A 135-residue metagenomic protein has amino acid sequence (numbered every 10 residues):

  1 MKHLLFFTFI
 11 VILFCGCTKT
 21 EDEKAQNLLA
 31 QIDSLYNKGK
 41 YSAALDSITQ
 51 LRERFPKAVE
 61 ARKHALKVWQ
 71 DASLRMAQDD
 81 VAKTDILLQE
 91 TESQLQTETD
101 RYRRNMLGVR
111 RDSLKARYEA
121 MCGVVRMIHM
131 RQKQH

Functional and structural regions predicted by a protein language model:
M1-L4: Positively charged n-region of N-terminal signal peptides that target proteins for export
L13-G16: C-terminal motif of bacterial Sec signal peptides marking the signal peptidase cleavage site
E21-L28: Generic helix N-cap/helix-start motif at coil->alpha-helix transitions
Q26, S34-R75: Post-signal-peptide N-terminal segment of Sec-exported extracytoplasmic proteins
R52-K63, Q94-G108, A116: Short solvent-exposed coil/turn linkers within tandem alpha-helical repeat scaffolds
A58-V59, D79, H135: Alpha-solenoid repeat scaffolds
V68-D79, L114, M121, I128: TPR/TPR-like alpha-solenoid repeats
W69-L95: Alpha-helical linker/edge segments of TPR/alpha-solenoid repeat scaffolds and analogous pre-/post-domain helices
